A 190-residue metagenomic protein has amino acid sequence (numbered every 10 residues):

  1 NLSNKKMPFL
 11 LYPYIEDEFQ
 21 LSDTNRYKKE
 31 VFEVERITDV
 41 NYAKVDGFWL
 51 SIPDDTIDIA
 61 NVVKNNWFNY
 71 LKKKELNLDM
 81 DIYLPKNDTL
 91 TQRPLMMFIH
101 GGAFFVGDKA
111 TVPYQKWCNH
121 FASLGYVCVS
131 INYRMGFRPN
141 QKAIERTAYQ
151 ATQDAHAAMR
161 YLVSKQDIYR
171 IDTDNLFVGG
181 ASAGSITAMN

Functional and structural regions predicted by a protein language model:
N4, P8-T91: N-terminal cap/lid segment of alpha/beta-hydrolase-fold proteins
T91-A103: Short beta-strand element of the alpha/beta-hydrolase
Q92-L95, L124-C128, T173-N175: Loop/turn elements at helix/coil->beta-strand transitions in domains of secreted/extracellular proteins
A103, M135-F137: Alpha/beta-hydrolase active-site loop signature
A103-V106, C128, Y161: Serine-hydrolase catalytic-loop signature spanning alpha/beta hydrolases and amidase-signature enzymes
A110-S130: Short amphipathic alpha-helix adjacent to the substrate-entry channel of hydrolases
E145-D167: Alpha/beta-hydrolase active-site loop
R160-N190: Primarily recognizes the serine-hydrolase "nucleophile elbow" in alpha/beta-hydrolase and SGNH/GDSL folds
